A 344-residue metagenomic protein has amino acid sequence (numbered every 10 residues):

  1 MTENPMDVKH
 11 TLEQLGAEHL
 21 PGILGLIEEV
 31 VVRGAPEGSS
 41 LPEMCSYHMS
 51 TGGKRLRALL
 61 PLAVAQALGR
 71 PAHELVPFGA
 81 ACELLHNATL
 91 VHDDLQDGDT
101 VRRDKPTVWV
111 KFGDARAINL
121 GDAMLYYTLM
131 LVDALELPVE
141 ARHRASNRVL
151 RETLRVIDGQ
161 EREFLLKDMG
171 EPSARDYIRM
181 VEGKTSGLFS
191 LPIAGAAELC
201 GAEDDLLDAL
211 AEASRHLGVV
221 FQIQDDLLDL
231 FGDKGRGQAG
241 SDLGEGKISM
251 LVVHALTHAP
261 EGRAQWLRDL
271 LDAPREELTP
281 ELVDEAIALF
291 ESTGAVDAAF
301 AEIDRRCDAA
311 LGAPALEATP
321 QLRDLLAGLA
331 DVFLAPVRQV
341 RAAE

Functional and structural regions predicted by a protein language model:
T2-V32: N-terminal amphipathic/basic leader segments beginning at the initiator methionine
T11, P21, V32-A264, D331: Mg2+-dependent prenyl diphosphate-binding active-site environment of isoprenoid biosynthetic enzymes
I23-I27, V220, R306, A310 (+2 more regions): Amphipathic alpha-helices that form helix-helix packing interfaces
E152-R155, H216-L217, A273-E277, S292 (+2 more regions): A short structural micro-motif
D208-A211, A301, D324-G328: Short, charged, amphipathic alpha-helical segments
V252, A310, L326: Hydrophobic, well-ordered secondary-structure elements that form the walls of internal hydrophobic environments
Q265-E317: Mobile late-domain/C-terminal helix-loop "cap" segments that border catalytic sites or the cytosolic face
R306, E317-E344: Short, amphipathic C-terminal "tail helix"
